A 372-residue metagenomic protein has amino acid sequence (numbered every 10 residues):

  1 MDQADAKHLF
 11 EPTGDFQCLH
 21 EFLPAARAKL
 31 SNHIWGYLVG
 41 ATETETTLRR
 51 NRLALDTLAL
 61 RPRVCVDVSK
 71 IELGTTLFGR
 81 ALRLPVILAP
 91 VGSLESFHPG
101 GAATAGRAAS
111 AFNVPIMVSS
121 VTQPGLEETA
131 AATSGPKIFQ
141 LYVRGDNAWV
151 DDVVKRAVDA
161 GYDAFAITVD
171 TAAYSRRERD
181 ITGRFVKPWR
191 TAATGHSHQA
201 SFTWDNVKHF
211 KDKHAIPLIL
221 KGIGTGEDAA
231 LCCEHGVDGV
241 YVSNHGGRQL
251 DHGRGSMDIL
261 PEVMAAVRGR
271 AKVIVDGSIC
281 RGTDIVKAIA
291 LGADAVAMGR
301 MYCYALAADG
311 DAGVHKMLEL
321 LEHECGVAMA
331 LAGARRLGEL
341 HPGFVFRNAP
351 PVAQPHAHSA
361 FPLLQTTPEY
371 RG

Functional and structural regions predicted by a protein language model:
D2-G79, R177, R184-F202, E339-L340 (+1 more regions): An N-cap/entry alpha-helix motif that binds or orients negatively charged groups
S31, R268, D309-G310: Glycine-centered helix-coil hinge/cap
A59, C65, G74-T76, P85-A89 (+2 more regions): Short, conserved beta-strand segments within well-ordered enzyme catalytic domains that often line or immediately flank
L82-L126: Glycine-rich active-site/cofactor-binding loop and its immediate structural neighborhood
S93, G106-R107, E128-A132, G145-V275 (+1 more regions): Alpha/beta enzyme core
S110-A132, P136-W149: A gly/proline- and charged-residue-enriched helix-loop-helix capping module
K287-H315, R347, P351, L364-G372: A compact, surface-exposed functional segment
G333: Active-site-adjacent helical/loop segments in soluble small-molecule enzymes
